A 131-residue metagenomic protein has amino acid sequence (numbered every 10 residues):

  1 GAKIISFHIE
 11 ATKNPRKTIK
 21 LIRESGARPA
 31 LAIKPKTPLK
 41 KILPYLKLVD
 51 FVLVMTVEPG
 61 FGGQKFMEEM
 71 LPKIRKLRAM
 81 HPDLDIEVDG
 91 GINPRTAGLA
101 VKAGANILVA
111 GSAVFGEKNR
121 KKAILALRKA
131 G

Functional and structural regions predicted by a protein language model:
G1, G104, G111: Active-site-proximal glycine-rich helix-loop-beta segment
A2-D85: Conserved anion-binding
K13-R16, L39, P94, E117-K121: Loop/helix-junction capping segments adjacent to catalytic residues or to phosphate/diphosphate-binding pockets
L31, V88, V109-A110, G116: Hydrophobic residues in well-ordered beta-strands that form the structural core
T37-K47, I92-L108: Catalytic cores of alpha/beta
V52, L77, D89, A100 (+2 more regions): Conserved, mostly hydrophobic/aromatic
G60-F61, A113-F115: Short histidine/acidic/glycine/proline-rich micro-motifs that form metal- and phosphate-coordinating active-site loops
V101, F115-G131: C-terminal helical cap(s) of enzyme catalytic domains, especially alpha/beta-barrels
